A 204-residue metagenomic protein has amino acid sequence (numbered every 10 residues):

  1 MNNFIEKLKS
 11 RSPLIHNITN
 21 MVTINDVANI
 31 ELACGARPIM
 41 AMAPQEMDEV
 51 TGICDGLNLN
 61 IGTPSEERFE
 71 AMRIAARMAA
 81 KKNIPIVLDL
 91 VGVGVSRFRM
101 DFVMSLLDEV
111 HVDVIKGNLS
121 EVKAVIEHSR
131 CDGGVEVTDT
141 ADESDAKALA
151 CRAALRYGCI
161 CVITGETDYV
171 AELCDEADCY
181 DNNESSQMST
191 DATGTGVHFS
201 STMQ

Functional and structural regions predicted by a protein language model:
N2-L88: Conserved N-terminal subdomain of the carbohydrate kinase-like
N17, I39-A41, I86-L90, V114-L119 (+1 more regions): General beta-strand structural signal in soluble alpha/beta enzymes
V50-T51, V125, T190-T193: Short, charged, surface-exposed secondary-structure boundary motifs
P64-E67, G92-S96, Y169-V170, S189: Short, small-residue-enriched loops and turns at beta-alpha junctions that line or gate enzyme active sites
R68-G117: Glycine/small-residue-rich loop that forms an oxyanion/phosphate-binding "nest" at active or ligand-binding sites
F98-D178: Conserved phosphate/ATP/ADP-binding segment of small-molecule kinases
A124, T193-Q204: Short, small-residue alpha-helix embedded
C179-T195: Short pre-catalytic strand/loop immediately N-terminal to key active-site residues, enriched for Gly-Thr
